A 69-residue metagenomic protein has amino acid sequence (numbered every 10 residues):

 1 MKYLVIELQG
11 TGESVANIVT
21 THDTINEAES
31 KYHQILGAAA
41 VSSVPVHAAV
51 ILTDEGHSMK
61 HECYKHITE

Functional and structural regions predicted by a protein language model:
M1-I18, P45-V46: Short aromatic-glycine-(Arg/Gly/Cys) micro-motifs in beta-strand/loop hairpins
I6-L8, H33, L52: Compositionally biased, low-complexity repeat tracts
L8, H22-N26, E55: Serine/threonine-rich, low-complexity intrinsically disordered segments
E13-S30: A short, exposed loop/beta-hairpin motif centered on an aromatic-Gly-Thr core
A16-I18, Q34, E62: Residues at secondary-structure transition points
E29-Y32, G37: Exposed acidic/polar residues on beta-strands and adjacent loops within beta-sheet cores, strongest in beta-propeller
L36-E69: Short, mixed-charge low-complexity intrinsically disordered segments
